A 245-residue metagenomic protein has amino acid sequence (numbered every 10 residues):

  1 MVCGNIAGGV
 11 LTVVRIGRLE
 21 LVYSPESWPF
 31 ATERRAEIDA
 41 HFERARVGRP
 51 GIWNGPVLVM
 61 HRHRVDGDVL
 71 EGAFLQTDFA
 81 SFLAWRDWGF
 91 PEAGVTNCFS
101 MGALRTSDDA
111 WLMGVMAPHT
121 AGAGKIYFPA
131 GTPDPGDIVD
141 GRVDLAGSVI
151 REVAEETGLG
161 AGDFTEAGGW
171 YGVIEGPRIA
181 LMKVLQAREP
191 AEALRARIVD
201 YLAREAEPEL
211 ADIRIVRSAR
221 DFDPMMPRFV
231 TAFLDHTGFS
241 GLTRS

Functional and structural regions predicted by a protein language model:
M1-F128, T132-R151, L159-S245: N-terminal leader/linker segments that precede catalytic domains of diphosphate-processing enzymes
